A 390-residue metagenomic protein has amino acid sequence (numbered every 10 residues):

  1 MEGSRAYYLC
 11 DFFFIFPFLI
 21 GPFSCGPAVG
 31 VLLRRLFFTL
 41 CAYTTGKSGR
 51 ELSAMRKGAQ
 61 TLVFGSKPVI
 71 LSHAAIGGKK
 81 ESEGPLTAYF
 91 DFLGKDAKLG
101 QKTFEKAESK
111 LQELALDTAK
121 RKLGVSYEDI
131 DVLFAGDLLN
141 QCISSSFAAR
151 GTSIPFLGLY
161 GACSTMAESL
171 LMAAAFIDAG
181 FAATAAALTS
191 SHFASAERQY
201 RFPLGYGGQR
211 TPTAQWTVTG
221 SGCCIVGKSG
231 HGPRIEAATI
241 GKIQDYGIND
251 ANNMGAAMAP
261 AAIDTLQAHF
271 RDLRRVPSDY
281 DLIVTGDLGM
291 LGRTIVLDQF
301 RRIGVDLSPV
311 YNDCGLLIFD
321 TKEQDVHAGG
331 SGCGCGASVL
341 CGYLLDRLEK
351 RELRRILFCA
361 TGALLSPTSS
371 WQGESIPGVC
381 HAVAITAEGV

Functional and structural regions predicted by a protein language model:
A6-S24, G30-L40: Hydrophobic alpha-helical signal peptides and transmembrane signal-/tail-anchor segments that drive secretory-pathway
S53-E105, P203-Q267, D272-R275, V305-D325 (+2 more regions): Condensing-enzyme catalytic core mediating Claisen C-C bond formation in acyl metabolism
I70, E105-G161, D279-T294, Q299: Conserved beta-ketoacyl condensing-enzyme motif
A75-I76, A135-Q141, S191-H192, H231 (+1 more regions): Short glycine-enriched loops at secondary-structure junctions
E81-E83, S144-S146, A196-R201, T294-V296 (+1 more regions): Short acidic, glycine/serine/threonine-rich loops at helix termini
E108-G124, L170-M172, A257-D272, V339-L344: Short, well-ordered amphipathic alpha-helical segments that serve as non-catalytic structural scaffolds within diverse
Y160-L188, V226, S331-E352: Active-site-proximal alpha-helical scaffold in enzymes
